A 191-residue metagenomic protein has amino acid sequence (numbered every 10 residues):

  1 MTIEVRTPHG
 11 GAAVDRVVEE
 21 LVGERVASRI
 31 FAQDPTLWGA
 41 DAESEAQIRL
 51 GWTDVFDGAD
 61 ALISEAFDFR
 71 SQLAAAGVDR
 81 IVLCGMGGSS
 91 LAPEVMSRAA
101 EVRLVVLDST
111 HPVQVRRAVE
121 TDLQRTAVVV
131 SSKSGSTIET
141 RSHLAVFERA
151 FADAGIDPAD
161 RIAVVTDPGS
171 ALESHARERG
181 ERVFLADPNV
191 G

Functional and structural regions predicted by a protein language model:
M1-A74: Extended, charge-enriched "interface" segments that sit outside catalytic cores
S71-G191: Glycine-rich phosphate-binding loops that contact phosphosugars or nucleotide phosphates
